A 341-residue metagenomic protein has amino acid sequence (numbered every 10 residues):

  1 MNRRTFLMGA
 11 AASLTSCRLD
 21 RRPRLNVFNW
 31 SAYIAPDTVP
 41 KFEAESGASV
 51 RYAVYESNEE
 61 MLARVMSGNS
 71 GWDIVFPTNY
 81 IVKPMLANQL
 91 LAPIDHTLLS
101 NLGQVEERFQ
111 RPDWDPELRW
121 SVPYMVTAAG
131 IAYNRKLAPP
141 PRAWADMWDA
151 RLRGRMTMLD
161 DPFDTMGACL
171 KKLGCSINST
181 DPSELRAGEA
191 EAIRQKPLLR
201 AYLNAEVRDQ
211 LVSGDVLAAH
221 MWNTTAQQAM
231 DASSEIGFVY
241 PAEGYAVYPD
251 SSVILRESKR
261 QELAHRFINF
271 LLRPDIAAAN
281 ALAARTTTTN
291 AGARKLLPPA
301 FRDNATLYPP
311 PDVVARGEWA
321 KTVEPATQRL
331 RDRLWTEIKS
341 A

Functional and structural regions predicted by a protein language model:
N2-L19: N-terminal export signals
L19-P84: Early extracytoplasmic/lumenal segment of secretory-pathway proteins
G71, F76-D215: Extracytoplasmic ligand-binding site segments that recognize negatively charged/polar headgroups
I81-L86, V212, A218-E235: A ligand-binding cleft/hinge motif common to bilobed small-molecule-binding domains
T127, L185-R194, R200, M230-R256: Periplasmic-binding protein-like
G130-L137, K171-K172, Y248-L263, I268 (+1 more regions): A bilobed periplasmic-binding-protein/Venus flytrap-type ligand-binding module shared by bacterial periplasmic
L255-A315: Mature extracytoplasmic/periplasmic domains
D312-A341: Conserved C-terminal helix/tail region of periplasmic/extracytoplasmic solute-binding proteins
